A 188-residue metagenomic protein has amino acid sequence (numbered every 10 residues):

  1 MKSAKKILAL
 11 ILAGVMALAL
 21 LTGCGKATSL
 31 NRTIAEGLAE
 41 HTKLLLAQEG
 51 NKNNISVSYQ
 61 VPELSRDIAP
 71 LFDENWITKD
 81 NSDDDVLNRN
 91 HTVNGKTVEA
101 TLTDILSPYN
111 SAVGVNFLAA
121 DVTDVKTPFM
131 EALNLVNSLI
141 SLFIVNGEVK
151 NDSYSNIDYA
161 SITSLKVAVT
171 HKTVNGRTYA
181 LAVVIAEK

Functional and structural regions predicted by a protein language model:
M1-I11: Bacterial N-terminal signal peptides that target proteins for export
K5, S56-V57, D124: Residues at the start of alpha-helices and the adjacent loop-to-helix junctions
I7, G25-K26, I77-D80, V149 (+2 more regions): Aromatic-enriched hydrophobic runs in primary sequence
A13-A17: Hydrophobic membrane-insertion alpha-helices, especially the h-region of bacterial N-terminal signal peptides
A19-G23: C-terminal motif of bacterial Sec signal peptides marking the signal peptidase cleavage site
K26-I105, L165: Short, well-ordered surface patches within globular domains
V93-K188: A well-ordered secondary-structure block
